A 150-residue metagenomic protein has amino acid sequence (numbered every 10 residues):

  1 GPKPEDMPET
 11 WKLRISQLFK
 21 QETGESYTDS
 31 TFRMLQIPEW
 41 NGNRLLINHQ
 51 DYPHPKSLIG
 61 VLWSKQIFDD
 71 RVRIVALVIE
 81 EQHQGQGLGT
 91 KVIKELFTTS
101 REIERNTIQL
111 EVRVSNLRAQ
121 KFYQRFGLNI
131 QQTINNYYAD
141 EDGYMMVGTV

Functional and structural regions predicted by a protein language model:
P2-Q82, I93-E95, T99, I103 (+1 more regions): Acetyl-CoA-dependent GNAT
M34, S115, Y138: Positions that flank functional sites
I74, I108-V112: Conserved hydrophobic beta-strand within the GNAT/NAT acetyltransferase core sheet that lines the active-site cleft
E80-K94, R113-K121, R125-F126: Conserved glycine-rich acetyl-CoA-binding loop
Q86, I103-N106: Short coil/turn segments at alpha/beta junctions that flank glycine-rich nucleotide-binding fingerprints
R101, R118, D140-E141: Short secondary-structure boundary/hinge segments and terminal tails
E111-V112, Q124-M145: Conserved catalytic-core motifs of GNAT/GCN5-like acyltransferases
